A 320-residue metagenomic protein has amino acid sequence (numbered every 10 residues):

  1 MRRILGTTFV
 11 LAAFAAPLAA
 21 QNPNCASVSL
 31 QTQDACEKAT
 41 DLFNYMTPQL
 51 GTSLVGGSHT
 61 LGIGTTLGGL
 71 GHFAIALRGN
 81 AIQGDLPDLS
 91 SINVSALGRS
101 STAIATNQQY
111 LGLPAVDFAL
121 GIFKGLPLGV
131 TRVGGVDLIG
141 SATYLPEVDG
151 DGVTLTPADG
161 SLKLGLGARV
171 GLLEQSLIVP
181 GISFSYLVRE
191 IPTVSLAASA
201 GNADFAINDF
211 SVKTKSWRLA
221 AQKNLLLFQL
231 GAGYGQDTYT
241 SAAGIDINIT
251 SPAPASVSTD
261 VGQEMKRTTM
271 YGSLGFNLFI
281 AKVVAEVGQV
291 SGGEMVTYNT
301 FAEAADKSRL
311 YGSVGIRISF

Functional and structural regions predicted by a protein language model:
Q21-L164, L173: Transmembrane beta-barrel domains of Gram-negative outer membranes and organellar outer membranes
G69-F73, R132-V136, S176-I182, K215 (+4 more regions): Outer-envelope beta-barrel architecture signal
F73-L77, F118, L138-A142, A168 (+6 more regions): Membrane-embedded beta-strand positions of outer-membrane beta-barrel proteins
G79-D85, I122, A142-V148, L172 (+6 more regions): Transmembrane beta-strands of outer-membrane beta-barrel pores
P87-I92, L145-A158, T193-A203, S241-A255 (+1 more regions): Outer-membrane beta-barrel translocator domains and adjoining extracellular loop/strand segments of Gram-negative
T106-Y110, T154-L162, D204-K213, D260-K266 (+2 more regions): Replace "Gram-negative outer membrane beta-barrel proteins" with "bacterial and organellar outer membrane beta-barrel
L177-G262, K266, Y271: Detector for outer-membrane/organellar transmembrane beta-barrel domains, recognizing the amphipathic beta-strand
L274, K307-F320: Outer-membrane beta-barrel "beta-signal"
